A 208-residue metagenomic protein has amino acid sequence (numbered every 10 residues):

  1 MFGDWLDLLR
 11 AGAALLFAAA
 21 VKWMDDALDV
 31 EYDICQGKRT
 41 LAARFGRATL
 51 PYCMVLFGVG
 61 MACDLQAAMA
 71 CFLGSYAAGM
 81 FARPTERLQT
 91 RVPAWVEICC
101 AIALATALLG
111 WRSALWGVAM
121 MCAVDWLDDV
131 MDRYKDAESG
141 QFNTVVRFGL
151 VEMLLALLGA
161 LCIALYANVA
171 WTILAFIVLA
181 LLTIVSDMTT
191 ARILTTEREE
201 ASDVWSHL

Functional and structural regions predicted by a protein language model:
F2-M24, M69-L73, G110-L127: Membrane-embedded alpha-helical segments that form the functional core of polytopic membrane enzymes, especially those
G3-L8, G60-M69, T106-L115, I163-L174: Transmembrane helix interruption/hinge and helix-loop junction motifs
K22-M54, A123-L158: Solvent-exposed interhelical
D26-E31, S75-T90, D129-A137, S186-L194: C-terminal ends of transmembrane helices
A42-P51, R91-L109, V145-G159, S202-L208: Small-residue-rich segments of transmembrane alpha-helices in multi-pass membrane proteins, especially helix faces
T49-L109: Intramembrane alpha-helical segments
G74-G79, F176-L208: Extended hydrophobic alpha-helices typical of membrane-associated regions
E86-V96, L108-A137: Membrane-proximal helix-loop-helix units in multi-pass membrane proteins
